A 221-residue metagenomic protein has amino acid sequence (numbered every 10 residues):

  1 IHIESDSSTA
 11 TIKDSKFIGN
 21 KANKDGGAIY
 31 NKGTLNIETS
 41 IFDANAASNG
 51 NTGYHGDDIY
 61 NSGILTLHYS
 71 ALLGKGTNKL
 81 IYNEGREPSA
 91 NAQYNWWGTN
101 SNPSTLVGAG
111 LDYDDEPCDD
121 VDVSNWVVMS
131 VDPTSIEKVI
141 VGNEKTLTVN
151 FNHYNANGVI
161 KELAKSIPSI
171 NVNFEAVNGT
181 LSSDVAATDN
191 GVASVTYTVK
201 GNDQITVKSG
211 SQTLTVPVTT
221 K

Functional and structural regions predicted by a protein language model:
I1-N157, V185-T198, Q204-V207, T213-T220: Extracellular beta-rich repeat passengers
N152-S183, N190, K200: Short flexible loop/turn segments that cap and initiate beta-strands
E162-A164, K208-S211: Extended Gly/Ser/Thr-rich low-complexity repeat segments, especially those forming or decorating extracellular
